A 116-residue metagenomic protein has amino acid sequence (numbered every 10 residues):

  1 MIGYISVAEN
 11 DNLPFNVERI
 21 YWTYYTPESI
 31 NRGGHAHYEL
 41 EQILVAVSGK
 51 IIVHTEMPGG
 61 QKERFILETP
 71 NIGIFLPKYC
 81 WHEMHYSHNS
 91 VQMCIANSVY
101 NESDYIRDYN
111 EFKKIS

Functional and structural regions predicted by a protein language model:
M1-I72, C94, S98-N110, I115-S116: Non-catalytic, conserved peripheral segments adjacent to functional cores
L67-H88: Conserved metal-binding segment of the jelly-roll/cupin
